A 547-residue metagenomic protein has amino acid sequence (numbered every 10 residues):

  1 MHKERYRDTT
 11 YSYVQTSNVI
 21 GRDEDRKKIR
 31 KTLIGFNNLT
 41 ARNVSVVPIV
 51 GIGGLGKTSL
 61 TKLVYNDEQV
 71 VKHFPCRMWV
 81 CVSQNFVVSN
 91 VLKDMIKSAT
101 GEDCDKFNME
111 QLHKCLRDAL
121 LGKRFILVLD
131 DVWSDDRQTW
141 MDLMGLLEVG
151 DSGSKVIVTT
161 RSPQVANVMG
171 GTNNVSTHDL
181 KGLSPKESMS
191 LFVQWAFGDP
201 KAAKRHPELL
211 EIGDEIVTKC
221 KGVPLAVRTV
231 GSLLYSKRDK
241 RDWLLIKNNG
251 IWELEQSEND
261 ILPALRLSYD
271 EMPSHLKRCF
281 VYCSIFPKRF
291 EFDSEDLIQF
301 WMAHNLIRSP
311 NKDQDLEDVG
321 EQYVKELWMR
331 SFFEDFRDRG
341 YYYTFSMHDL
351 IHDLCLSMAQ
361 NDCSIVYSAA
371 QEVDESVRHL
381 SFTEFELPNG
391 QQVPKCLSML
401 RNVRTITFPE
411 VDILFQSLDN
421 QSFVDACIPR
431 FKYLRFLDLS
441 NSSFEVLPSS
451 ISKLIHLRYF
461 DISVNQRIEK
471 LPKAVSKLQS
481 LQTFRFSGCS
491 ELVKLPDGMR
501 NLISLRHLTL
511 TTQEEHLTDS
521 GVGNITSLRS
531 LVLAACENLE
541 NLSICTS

Functional and structural regions predicted by a protein language model:
M1-L55, S59-E68, K72-P75, C81-S83 (+7 more regions): N-terminal flanking helix/linker immediately upstream of nucleotide/cofactor-binding cores
R22, K57-T58, D130, V223 (+2 more regions): Short, conserved phosphate/pyrophosphate- and ester-handling motifs at nucleotide-, phospho-/glycolipid
R26, R30, K62, V88-I96 (+3 more regions): An amphipathic alpha-helix signature
M78-V80, L127, I406, L437 (+2 more regions): Hydrophobic positions in the central parallel beta-sheet of the AAA+
V87-D94, C104-V128, G150-D151, E208-G222 (+2 more regions): Mid-core helix/loop region of P-loop NTP-binding domains shared across ATPases and GTPases
M95-N108, S152-S154, V158-R278, F290-E291 (+1 more regions): Non-catalytic, charged helical/coil tracts that couple and regulate nucleotide-powered enzyme cores
D131-W133, C489, C536: Conserved Walker B
L146-G150, A203-K204, L233-C279, C283-K453 (+2 more regions): Surface-exposed helical/coil interface segments that assemble multiprotein signaling complexes
